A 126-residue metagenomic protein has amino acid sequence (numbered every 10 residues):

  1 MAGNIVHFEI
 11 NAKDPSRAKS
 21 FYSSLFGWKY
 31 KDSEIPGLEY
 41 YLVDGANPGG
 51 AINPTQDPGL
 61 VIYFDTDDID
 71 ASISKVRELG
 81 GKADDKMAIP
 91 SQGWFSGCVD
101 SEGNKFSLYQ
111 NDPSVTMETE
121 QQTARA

Functional and structural regions predicted by a protein language model:
M1-K19, L60-F64, D112-A126: N-terminal beta-strand motif that seeds the catalytic metal site of vicinal oxygen chelate
A2-P48: Core segments of cupin and vicinal oxygen chelate
I5-K13, P54-L79, W94-V99: Vicinal oxygen chelate
I10, K31, I73-A126: Vicinal oxygen chelate
I35-E39, P58, P90-W94: Short acidic/glycine-enriched loop/turn segments that link adjacent beta-strands
G45, P54, N111: Active-site donor-binding loop signature of nucleotide-sugar glycosyltransferases
A46-P48, P58, N104: Short acidic/polar mixed-charge low-complexity motifs
A51: Pocket-flanking alpha-helical
